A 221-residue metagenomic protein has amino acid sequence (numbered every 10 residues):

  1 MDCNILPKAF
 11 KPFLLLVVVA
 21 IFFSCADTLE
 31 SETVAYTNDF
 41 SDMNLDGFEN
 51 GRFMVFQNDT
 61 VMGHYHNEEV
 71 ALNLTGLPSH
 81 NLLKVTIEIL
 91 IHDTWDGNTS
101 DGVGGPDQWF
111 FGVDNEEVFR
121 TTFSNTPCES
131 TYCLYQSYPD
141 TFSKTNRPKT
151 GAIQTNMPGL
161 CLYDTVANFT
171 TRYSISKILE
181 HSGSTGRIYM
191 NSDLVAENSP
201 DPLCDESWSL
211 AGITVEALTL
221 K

Functional and structural regions predicted by a protein language model:
D2-F13: Bacterial N-terminal signal peptides that target proteins for export
L16-V19: Short, linear, compositionally biased motifs with a strong N-terminal bias
I21-S24: C-terminal motif of bacterial Sec signal peptides marking the signal peptidase cleavage site
A26-K221: Beta-sandwich/jellyroll recognition modules and their flexible linkers
